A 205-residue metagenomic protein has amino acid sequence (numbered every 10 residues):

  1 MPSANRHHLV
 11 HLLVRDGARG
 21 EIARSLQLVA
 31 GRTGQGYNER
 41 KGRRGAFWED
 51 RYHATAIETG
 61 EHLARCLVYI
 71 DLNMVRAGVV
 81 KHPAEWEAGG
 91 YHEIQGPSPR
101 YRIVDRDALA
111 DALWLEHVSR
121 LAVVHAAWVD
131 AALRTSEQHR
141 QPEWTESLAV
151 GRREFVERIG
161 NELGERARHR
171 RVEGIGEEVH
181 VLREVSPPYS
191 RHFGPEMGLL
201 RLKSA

Functional and structural regions predicted by a protein language model:
M1-H7, R15-A205: Short Pro-Cys-Gly-centered "Cys-loop" motif that presents a nucleophilic cysteine in a tight turn
